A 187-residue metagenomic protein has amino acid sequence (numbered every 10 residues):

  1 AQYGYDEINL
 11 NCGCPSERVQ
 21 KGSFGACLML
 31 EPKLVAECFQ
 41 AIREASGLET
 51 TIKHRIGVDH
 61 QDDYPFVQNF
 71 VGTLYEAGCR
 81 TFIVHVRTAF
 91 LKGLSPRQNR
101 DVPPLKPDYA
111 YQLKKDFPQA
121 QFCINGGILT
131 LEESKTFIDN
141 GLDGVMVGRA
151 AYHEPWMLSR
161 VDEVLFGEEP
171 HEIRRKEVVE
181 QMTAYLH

Functional and structural regions predicted by a protein language model:
A1-F24, P32-A120: Alpha/beta enzyme core
C27, E31, N99-V102, N125-G127 (+1 more regions): Glycine- and other small-residue-rich loops at beta-strand/loop junctions that grip anionic moieties
E37-Q40, A45-G47, V58-H60, Y64-G72 (+3 more regions): Alpha/beta catalytic cores of nucleotide-metabolism and tRNA/nucleoside-modifying enzymes
